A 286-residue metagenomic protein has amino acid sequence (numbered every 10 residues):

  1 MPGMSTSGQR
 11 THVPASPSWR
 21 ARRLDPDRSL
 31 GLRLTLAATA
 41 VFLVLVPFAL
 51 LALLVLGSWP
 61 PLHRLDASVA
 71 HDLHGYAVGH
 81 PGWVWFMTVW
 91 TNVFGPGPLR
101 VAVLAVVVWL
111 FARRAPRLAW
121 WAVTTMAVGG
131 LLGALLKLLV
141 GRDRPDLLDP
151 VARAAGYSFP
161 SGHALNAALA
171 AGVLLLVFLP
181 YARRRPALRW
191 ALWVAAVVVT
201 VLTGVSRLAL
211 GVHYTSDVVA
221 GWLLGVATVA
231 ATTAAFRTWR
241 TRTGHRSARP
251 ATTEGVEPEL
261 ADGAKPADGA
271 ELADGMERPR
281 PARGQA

Functional and structural regions predicted by a protein language model:
M1-L36, A235, W239-A286: Actinobacteria-biased recognition of intrinsically disordered, low-complexity terminal regions
M1-P98, L139-V140, R144-V151: N-terminal transmembrane-helix/juxtamembrane module of multi-pass inner/ER membrane proteins
S5, A49-L50, A127, L131-L135 (+4 more regions): Transmembrane alpha-helix boundary/anchor motif
R22-L43, R113-W121, R183-A195, T215 (+1 more regions): N-terminal export and membrane-targeting signals
F42-V46, V93, M126-G130, W222 (+1 more regions): Alpha-helical transmembrane spans of integral membrane proteins, capturing the lipid-embedded, hydrophobic core of TM
A49, A134-R144, L202-L210: C-terminal ends of transmembrane alpha-helices and the immediately adjacent extracellular/lumenal or cytosolic loop
A70, V101-L104, V108-R185, W190-A191: Membrane-interface loops
D149-P258, G275-P279, R283-G284: Membrane-embedded catalytic cores of phosphoryl/pyrophosphoryl-handling enzymes
